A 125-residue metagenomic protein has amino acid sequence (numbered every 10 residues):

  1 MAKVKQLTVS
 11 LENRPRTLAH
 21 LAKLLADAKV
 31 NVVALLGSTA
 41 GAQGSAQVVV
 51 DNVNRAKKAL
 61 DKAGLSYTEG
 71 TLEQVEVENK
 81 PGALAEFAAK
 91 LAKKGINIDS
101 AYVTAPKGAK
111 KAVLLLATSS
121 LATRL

Functional and structural regions predicted by a protein language model:
M1-L125: A conserved regulatory-domain signal marking ACT and ACT-like small-molecule sensing domains and adjacent regulatory
